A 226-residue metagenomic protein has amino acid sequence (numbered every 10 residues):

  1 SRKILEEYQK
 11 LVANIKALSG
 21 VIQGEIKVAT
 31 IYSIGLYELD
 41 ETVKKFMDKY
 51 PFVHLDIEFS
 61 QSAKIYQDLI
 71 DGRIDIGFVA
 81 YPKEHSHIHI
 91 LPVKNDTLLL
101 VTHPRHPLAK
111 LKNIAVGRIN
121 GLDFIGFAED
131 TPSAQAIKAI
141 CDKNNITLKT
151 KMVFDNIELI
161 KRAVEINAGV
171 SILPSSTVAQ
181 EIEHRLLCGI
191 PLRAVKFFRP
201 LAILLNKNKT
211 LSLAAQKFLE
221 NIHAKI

Functional and structural regions predicted by a protein language model:
S1-Q23, L99: Alpha-helical "hinge/linker" immediately C-terminal to small N-terminal DNA-binding modules
G20, H85-F124, E129: Flexible hinge/capping segments at coil-to-helix
V21-S86, V153: Central regulatory/effector-binding core of bacterial HTH transcription factors
E25-A29, G77, V101, I125 (+2 more regions): Short, well-ordered beta-strand segments
E38, C188-I226: A late-sequence structural motif
Q61-Y66, I70-I74, V79-A80, P132-I190: Hydrophobic hinge/microswitch elements
H89-L99, H184-F198: Short beta-strand->loop
L108-A109, D123-N144, S175, L211-A215 (+1 more regions): Secondary-structure junction motif
